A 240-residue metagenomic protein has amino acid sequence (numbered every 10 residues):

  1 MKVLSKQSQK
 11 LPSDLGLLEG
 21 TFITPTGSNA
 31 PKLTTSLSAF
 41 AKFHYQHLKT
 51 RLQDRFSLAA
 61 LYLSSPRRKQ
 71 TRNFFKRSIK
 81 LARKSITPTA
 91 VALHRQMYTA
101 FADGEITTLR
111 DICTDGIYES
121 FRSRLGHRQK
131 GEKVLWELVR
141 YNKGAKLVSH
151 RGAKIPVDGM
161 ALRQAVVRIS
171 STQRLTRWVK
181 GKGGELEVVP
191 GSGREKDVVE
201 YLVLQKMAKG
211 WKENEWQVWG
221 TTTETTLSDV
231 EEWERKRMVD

Functional and structural regions predicted by a protein language model:
M1-A100, D240: Juxtamembrane and targeting peptides
R95, T107-D240: Structured, amphipathic secondary-structure segments that form assembly/contact surfaces in multi-subunit
